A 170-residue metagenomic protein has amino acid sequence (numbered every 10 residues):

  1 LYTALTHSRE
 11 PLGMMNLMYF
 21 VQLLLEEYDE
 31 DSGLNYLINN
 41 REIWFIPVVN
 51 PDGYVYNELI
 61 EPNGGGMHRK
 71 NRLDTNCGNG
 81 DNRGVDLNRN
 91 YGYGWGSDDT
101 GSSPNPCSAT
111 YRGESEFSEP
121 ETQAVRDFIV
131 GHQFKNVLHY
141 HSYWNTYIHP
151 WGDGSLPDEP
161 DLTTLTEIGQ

Functional and structural regions predicted by a protein language model:
T3, P11-P157: Active-site/substrate-binding loop(s) of hydrolase catalytic cores
S155-Q170: Acidic, glycine-rich loop-and-strand cores that form catalytic or ligand-binding grooves in diverse globular domains
